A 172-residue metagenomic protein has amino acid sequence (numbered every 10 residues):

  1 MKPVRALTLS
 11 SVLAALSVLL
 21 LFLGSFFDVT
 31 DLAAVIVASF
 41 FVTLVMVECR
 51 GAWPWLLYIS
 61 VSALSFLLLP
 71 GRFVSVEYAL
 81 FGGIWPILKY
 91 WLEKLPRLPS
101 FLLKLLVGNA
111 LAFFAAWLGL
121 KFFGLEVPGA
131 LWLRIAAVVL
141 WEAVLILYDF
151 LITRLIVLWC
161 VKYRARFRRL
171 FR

Functional and structural regions predicted by a protein language model:
M1-W53: Hydrophobic transmembrane alpha-helices
L7-S11, A33, W55-I59, S75-V76 (+3 more regions): Hydrophobic alpha-helical transmembrane segments
F22-D31, S62-W91: Interfacial aromatic-anchored transmembrane helix boundaries in multi-pass membrane proteins
V45-L56, E93-P99: Membrane-helix interface "capping/anchor" motifs
G71, L106-F122, E142-F150: Mid-bilayer segments of alpha-helical transmembrane spans in multi-pass integral membrane proteins that mediate
Y78-W117: Short helix-perturbing small/polar motifs within transmembrane alpha-helices
L120-L133: Membrane-interface helix termini and inter-helical loops of multi-pass transporters
R134-R172: Alpha-helical transmembrane segments and their cytosolic interface
